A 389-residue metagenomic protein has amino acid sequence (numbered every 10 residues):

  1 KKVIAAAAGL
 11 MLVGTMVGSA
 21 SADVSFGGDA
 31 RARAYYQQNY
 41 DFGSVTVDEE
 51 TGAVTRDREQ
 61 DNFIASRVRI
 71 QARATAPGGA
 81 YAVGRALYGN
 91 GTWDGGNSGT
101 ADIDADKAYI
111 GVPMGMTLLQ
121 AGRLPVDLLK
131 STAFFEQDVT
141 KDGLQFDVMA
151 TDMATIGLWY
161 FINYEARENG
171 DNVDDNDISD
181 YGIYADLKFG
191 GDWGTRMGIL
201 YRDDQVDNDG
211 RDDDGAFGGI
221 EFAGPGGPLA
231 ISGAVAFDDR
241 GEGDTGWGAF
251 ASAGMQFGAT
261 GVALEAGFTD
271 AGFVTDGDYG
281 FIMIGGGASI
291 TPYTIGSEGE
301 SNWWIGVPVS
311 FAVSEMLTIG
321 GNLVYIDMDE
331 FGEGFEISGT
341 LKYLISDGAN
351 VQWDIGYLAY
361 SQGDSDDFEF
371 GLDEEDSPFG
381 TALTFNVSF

Functional and structural regions predicted by a protein language model:
K2-R123, L144-L158, A185-G190, T195-M197 (+4 more regions): Beta-barrel outer-membrane channel/assembly domains of diderm bacteria
Y40-F42, G96, A133, E168-G170 (+4 more regions): Outer-membrane beta-barrel and related beta-rich outer-membrane complex signature in Gram-negative bacteria
L118-D186: Internal, well-ordered domain-core segments that constitute the primary functional module of diverse proteins
G198-R202: A conserved mid-domain beta-alpha-beta active-site/ligand-binding segment of alpha/beta enzyme cores
G219, G248-F250, G261, N302-G306: A general structural signal for well-ordered alpha-helical packing
R240-I284: Long, well-ordered mid-to-C-terminal structural blocks that present hydrophobic/aromatic surfaces
V274-N302: Flexible internal linker/loop segments at domain or repeat junctions
